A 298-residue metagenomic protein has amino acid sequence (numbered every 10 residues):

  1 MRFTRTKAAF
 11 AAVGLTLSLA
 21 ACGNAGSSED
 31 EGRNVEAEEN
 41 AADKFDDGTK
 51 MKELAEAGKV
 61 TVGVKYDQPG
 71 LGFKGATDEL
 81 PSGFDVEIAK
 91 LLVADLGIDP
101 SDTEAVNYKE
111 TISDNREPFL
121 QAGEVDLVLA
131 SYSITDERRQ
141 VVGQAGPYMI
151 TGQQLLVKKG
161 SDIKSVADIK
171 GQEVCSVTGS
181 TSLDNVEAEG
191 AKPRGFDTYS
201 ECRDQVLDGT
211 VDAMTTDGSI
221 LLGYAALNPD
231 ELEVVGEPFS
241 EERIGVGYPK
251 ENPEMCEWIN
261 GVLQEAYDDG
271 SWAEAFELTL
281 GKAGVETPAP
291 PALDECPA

Functional and structural regions predicted by a protein language model:
L17-A21: C-terminal motif of bacterial Sec signal peptides marking the signal peptidase cleavage site
G23-G26: Bacterial signal peptide processing site
D30-F45, T49-K50, D184-F196, E233-V234 (+1 more regions): Ligand-binding clefts/hinges and TM-proximal coupling segments of bilobed small-molecule sensing domains
N34-L127: Extracytoplasmic small-molecule ligand-binding "clamshell" domains of the periplasmic binding protein/Venus flytrap
P81-L96, Y132-S133, T151-R203, D212 (+2 more regions): Bilobed "Venus flytrap"/periplasmic-binding protein-like clamshell domains and structurally analogous long
S101-D168: Acidic, polar ligand-binding/catalytic clefts
T103-P118, S161-D162, T178-G179, R194-D208 (+1 more regions): Short helix-initiation/N-cap motifs at beta->coil->alpha
M149-V157, G218, L222, A226-Q264 (+1 more regions): Periplasmic-binding protein-like
